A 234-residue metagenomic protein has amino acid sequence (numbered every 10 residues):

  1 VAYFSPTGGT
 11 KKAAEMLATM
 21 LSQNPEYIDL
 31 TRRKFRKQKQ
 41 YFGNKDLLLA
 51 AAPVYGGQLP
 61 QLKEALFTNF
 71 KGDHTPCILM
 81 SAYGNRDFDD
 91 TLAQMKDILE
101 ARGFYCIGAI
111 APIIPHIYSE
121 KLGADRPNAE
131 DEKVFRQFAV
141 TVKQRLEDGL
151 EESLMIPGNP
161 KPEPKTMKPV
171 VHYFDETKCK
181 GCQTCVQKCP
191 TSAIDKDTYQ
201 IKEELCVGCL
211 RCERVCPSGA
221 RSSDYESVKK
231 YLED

Functional and structural regions predicted by a protein language model:
V1-S5: Short, hydrophobic/glycine-enriched beta-strand segments
T7-R32, Q38-P169, D224-D234: FMN-binding flavodoxin-like domain, especially the glycine-rich phosphate-binding loop
L154-C182, V186-P190: A mid-sequence, solvent-exposed acidic-amphipathic segment
F174, K180-I201, R211-V228: Iron-sulfur cluster-binding cysteine motifs and their immediate structural context in ferredoxin-like electron-transfer
